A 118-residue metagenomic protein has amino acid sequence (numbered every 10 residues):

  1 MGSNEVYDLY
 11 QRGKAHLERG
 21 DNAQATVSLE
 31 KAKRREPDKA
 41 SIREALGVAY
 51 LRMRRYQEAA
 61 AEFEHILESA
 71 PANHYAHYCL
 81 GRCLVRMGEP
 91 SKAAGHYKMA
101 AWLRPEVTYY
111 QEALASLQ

Functional and structural regions predicted by a protein language model:
N4-R35: Alpha-helical segment of the N-proximal tetratricopeptide repeat
V6, A40-S41, H74-Y75, T108-Y109: Helix-start (N-cap) detector for alpha-helical repeat units in TPR-like alpha-solenoids, especially tetratricopeptide
R19-K31, M53-H65, M87-M99: Structural signature of tandem alpha-helical TPR/SEL1-like repeats, specifically the intra-repeat loop/turn
V85-Y109, A115-Q118: TPR/TPR-like (Sel1-like) alpha-helical repeat modules
